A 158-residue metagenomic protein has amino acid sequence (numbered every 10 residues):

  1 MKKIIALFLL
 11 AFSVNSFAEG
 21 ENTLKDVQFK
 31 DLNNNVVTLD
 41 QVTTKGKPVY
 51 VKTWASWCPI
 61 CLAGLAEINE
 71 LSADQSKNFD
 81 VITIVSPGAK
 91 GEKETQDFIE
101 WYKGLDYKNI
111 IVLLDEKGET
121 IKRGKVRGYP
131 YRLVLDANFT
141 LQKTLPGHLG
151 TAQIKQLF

Functional and structural regions predicted by a protein language model:
I4-S13: Sec-dependent N-terminal signal peptides
V14-E19: Sec/Tat signal peptide C-region and signal peptidase I cleavage site
Q28-V49: A short beta-strand-turn-helix
G46-V49, W54-W57, G128: Short pre-active-site segment immediately N-terminal to redox-active cysteine/selenocysteine motifs in thiol-based
Y50-V51, V81, R132: Hydrophobic beta-strand anchors of alpha/beta hydrolase catalytic cores
A63-G104, E116-K122: Structural microenvironment flanking redox-active thiols in thiol-disulfide oxidoreductases
L105-K108, L114-L157: Thiol/disulfide oxidoreductase modules built on the thioredoxin-like
